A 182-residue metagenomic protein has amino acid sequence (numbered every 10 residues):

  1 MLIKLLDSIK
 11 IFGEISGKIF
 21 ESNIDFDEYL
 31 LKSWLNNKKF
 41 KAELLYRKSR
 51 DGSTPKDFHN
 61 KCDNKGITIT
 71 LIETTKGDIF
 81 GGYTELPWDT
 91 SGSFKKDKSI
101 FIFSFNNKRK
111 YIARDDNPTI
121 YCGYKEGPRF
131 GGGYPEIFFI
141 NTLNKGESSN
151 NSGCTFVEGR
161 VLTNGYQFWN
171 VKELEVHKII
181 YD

Functional and structural regions predicted by a protein language model:
M1-D182: Phosphate-recognition beta-domain surfaces
